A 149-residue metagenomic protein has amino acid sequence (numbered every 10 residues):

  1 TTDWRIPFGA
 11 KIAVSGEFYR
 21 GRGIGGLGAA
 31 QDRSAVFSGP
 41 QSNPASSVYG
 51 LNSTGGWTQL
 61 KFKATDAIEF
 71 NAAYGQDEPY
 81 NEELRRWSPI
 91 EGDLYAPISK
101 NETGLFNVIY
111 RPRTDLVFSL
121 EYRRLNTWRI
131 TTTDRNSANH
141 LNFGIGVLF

Functional and structural regions predicted by a protein language model:
T1-I98, E102: Detector for outer-membrane/organellar transmembrane beta-barrel domains, recognizing the amphipathic beta-strand
W4-F8, F62, Y110, R124 (+1 more regions): Residue-level signature of outer-membrane beta-barrel architecture
V14-G16, F70-A72, V108, L120 (+1 more regions): Membrane-embedded beta-strand positions of outer-membrane beta-barrel proteins
T103-F106, F143: A generic structural signal for well-ordered alpha-helical surface patches
L105-V108, P112-L116: C-terminal structured "cap/appendage" subdomains that terminate the fold
Y110, N136-F149: Outer-membrane beta-barrel "beta-signal"
T114-F118, Y122-I130: C-terminal beta-signal and adjacent terminal beta-strands/loops of Gram-negative outer-membrane beta-barrel proteins
T131-R135: Short proline/glycine-enriched turn/loop segments at secondary-structure junctions
